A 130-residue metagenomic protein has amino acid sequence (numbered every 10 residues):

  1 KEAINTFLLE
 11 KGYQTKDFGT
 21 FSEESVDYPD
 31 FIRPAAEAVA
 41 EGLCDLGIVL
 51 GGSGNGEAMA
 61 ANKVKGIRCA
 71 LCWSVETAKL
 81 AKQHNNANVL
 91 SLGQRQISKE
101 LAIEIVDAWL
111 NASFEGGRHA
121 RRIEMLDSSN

Functional and structural regions predicted by a protein language model:
K1, I32, E57-A58, A102 (+1 more regions): A general structural signal for well-ordered alpha-helical segments in protein cores
K1-Q14: Glycine-rich phosphate/diphosphate-binding loop of Rossmann-like nucleotide-binding domains
L9, V75-N130: C-terminal binding/interaction regions
Q14-S25: A short beta-strand-loop structural module common to alpha/beta enzyme folds
P29-R33, W73-S74: Charged helix-capping and loop-helix junction motifs
F31-V49, S53: Short, structured active-site "lid" loops
V49-R95: Mid-chain, well-packed structural core segment of small domains
